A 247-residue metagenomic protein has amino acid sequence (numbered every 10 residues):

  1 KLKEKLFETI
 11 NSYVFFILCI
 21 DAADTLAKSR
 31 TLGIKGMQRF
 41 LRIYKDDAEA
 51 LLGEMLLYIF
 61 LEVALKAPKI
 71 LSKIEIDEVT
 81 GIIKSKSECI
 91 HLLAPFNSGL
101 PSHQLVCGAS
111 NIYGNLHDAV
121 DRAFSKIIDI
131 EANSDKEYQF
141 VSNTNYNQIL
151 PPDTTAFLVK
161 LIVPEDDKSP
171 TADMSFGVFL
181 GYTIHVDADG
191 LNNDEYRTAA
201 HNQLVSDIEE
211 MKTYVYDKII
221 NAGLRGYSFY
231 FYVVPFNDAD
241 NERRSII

Functional and structural regions predicted by a protein language model:
K1-L32: A structured, charge-rich N-terminal accessory region that forms the first stable segment of a protein and links
L2, A48-L57, N115, A119 (+2 more regions): Short amphipathic alpha-helical segments
T25-D46: A short, surface-exposed helix-loop junction/capping segment
K45-K73, D135-K136, V141: Acidic-basic catalytic patches of nuclease active cores, encompassing PD-(D/E)XK and other metal-cofactor nuclease
P68-F140: Loop-centered beta-sheet repeat module
C107-G108, S175-G181, Y230-P235: Extended hydrophobic secondary-structure segments that form protein cores and membrane-embedded regions
D118-Y216: Acidic, metal/cofactor-coordinating or nucleic-acid-engaging core segments within structured domains
L191-I247: Extended, charged low-complexity segments that frequently continue into or abut oligomerization scaffolds
